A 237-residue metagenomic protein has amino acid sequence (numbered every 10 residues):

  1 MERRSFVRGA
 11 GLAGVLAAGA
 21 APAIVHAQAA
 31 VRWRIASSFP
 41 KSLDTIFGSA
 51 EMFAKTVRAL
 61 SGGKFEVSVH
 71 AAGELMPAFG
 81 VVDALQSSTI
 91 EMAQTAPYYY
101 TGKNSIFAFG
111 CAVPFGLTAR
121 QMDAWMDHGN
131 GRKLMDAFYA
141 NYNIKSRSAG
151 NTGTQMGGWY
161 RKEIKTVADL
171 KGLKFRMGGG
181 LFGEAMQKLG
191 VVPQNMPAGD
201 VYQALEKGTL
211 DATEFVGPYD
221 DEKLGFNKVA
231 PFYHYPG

Functional and structural regions predicted by a protein language model:
E2-G19, I24-M122, N130-G237: N-terminal secretory/targeting leader peptides
